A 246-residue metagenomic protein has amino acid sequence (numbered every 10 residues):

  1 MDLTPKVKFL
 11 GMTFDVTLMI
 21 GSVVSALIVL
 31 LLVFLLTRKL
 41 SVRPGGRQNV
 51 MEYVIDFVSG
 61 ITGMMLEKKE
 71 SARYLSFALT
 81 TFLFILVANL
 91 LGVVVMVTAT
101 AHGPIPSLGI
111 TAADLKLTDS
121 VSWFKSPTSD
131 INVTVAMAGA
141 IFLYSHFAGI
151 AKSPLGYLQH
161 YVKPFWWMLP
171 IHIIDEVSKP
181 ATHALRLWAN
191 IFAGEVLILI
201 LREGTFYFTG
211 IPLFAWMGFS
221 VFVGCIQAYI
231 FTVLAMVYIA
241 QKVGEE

Functional and structural regions predicted by a protein language model:
M1-E246: Selective transmembrane helix interface/packing segments
